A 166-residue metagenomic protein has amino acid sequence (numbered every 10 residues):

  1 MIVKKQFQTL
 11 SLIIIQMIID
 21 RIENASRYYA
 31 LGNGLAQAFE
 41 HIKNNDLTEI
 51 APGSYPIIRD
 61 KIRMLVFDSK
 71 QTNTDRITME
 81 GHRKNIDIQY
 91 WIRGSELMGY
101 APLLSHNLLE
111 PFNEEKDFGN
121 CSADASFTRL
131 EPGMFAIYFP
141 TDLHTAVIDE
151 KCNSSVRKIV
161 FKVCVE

Functional and structural regions predicted by a protein language model:
Q6-L65, N73-G81: A short, N-terminal "cap"/entry segment at the start of jelly-roll beta-barrel domains of the cupin/DSBH fold
M64-H82, I92, E96-H106: Conserved short histidine dyad/triad with adjacent acidic residue
K84, N120-A125: Short alpha-helix capping/helix-loop boundary micro-motifs
K84-E96, L104, P111-K116, K162-V163: Short, conserved beta-strand element in jelly-roll/cupin
D87-Y90, F127-T128, F135-A136: His/acidic/aromatic-lined binding-pocket segments of jelly-roll/cupin-type domains and related regulatory beta-sandwich
L130-V147: Conserved metal-binding segment of the jelly-roll/cupin
F135-I137, N153-E166: A short hydrophobic beta-strand segment most commonly corresponding to one strand of the jelly-roll/cupin
I148-C152: Short proline/glycine-enriched turn/loop segments at secondary-structure junctions
